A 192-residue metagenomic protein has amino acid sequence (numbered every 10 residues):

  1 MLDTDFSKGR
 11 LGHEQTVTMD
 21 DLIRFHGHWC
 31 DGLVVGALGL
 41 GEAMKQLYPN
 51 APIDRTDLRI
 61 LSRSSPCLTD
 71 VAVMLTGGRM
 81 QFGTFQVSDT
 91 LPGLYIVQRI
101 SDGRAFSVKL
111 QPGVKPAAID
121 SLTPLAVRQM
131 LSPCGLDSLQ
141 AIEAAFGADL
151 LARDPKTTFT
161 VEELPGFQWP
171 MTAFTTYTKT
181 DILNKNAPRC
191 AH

Functional and structural regions predicted by a protein language model:
M1-W29, L33-H192: Non-transmembrane, aqueous-exposed alpha-helical and coiled segments at domain scale
